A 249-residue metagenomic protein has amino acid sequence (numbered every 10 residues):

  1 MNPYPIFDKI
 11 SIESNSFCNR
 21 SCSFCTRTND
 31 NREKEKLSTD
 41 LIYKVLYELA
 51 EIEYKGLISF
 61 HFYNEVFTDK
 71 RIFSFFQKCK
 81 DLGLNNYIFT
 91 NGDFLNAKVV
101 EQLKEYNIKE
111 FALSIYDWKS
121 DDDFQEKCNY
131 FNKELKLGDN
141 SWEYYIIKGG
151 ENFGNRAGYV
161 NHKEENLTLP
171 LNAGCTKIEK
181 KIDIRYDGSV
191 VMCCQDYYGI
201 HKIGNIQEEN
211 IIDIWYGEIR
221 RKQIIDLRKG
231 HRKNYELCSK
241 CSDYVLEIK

Functional and structural regions predicted by a protein language model:
M1-F7, S239-K249: Membrane-proximal basic amphipathic "stem/tether" segments
N2-G174: Conserved glycine-rich "GG(E/T)P / GGGxP" loop and the immediately following alpha-helix in the radical SAM core
S21, C25, C193, I214: Residues that scaffold the ATP/ADP-binding catalytic core of kinase and kinase-like folds
F24, T28-N31, K181, G199-I200 (+1 more regions): Secreted/processed peptides and extracellular or luminal domains of membrane proteins
K133-E165, Q195-L246: C-terminal accessory region of radical SAM enzymes
T176-I178: Short, small/polar residue-rich loop motifs at catalytic or cofactor-binding pockets
I184-R185: Short, acidic, Ser/Thr-enriched surface-loop or helix-capping motifs
